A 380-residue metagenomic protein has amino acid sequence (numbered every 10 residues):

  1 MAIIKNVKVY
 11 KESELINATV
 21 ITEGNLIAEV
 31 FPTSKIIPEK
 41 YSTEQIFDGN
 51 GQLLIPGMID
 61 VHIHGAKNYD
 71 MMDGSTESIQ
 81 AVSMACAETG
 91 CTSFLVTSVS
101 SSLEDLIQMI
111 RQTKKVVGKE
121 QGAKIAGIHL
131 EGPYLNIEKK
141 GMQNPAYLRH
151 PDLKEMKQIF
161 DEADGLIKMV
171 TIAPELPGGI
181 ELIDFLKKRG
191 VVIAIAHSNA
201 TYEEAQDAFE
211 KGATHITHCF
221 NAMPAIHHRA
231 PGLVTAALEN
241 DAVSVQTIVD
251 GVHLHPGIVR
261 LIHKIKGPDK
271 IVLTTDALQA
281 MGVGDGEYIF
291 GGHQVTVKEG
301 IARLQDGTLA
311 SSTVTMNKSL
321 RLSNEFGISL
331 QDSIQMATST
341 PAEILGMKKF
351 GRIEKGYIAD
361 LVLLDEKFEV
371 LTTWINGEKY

Functional and structural regions predicted by a protein language model:
M1-I3, V9-I55: Histidine-rich, glycine-flanked metal-binding segment
A2-I3, E39-Q80, M84: Replace "His-x-His-based motif
H64, Q80-M109, A123-N136, A163-E175 (+4 more regions): Divalent metal-dependent hydrolysis catalytic cores, especially in the metallo-beta-lactamase
G65-G74, L95-D105, A222-L238: Active-site loop-to-helix "anion-binding N-cap" substructures in soluble metabolic enzymes
A85-L95, I137-D164, D207-C219, A230-S244 (+1 more regions): Active-site gating loops and adjacent loop-to-helix segments of metal-dependent hydrolytic enzymes
L130, L186, I216, S323 (+1 more regions): Conserved, mostly hydrophobic/aromatic
D161-V283: Active-site core of metal-dependent hydrolases
A236-V245, G251, H263-T275, A280-Y357 (+1 more regions): His/Asp/Glu-enriched, well-ordered alpha-helical/loop segment that forms or immediately abuts the divalent-metal
